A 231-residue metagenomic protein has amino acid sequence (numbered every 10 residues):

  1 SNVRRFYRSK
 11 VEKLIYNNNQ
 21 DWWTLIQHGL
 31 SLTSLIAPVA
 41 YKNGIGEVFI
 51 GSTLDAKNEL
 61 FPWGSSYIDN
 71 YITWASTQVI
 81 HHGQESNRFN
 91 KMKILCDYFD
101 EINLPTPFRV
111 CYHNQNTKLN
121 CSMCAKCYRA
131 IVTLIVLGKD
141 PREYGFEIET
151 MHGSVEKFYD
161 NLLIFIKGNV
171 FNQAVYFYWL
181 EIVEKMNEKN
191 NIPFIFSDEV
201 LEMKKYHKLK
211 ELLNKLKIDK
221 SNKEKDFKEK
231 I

Functional and structural regions predicted by a protein language model:
S1-F227, I231: Nucleotide-activated chemistry modules centered on ATP-dependent adenylation/adenylyltransferase
